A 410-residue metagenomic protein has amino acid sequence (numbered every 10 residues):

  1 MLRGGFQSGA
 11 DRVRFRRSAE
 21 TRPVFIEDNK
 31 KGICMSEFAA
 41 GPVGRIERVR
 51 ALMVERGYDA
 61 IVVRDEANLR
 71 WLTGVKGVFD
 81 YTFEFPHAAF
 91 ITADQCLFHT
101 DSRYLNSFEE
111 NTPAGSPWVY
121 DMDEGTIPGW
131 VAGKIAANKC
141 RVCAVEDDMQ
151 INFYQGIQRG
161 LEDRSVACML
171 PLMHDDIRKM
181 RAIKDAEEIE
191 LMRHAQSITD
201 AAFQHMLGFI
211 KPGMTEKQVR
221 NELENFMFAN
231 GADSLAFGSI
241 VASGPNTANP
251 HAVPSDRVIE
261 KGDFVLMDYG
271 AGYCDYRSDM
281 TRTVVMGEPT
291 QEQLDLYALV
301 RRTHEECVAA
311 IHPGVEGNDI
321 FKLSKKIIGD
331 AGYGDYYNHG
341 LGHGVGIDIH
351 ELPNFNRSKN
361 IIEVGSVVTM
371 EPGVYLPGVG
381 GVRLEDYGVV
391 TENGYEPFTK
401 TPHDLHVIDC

Functional and structural regions predicted by a protein language model:
M1-N29, I33: Intrinsic disorder/low-complexity segments
F25-C410: Active-site neighborhoods and metal-handling regions in enzymes and metal-associated proteins
